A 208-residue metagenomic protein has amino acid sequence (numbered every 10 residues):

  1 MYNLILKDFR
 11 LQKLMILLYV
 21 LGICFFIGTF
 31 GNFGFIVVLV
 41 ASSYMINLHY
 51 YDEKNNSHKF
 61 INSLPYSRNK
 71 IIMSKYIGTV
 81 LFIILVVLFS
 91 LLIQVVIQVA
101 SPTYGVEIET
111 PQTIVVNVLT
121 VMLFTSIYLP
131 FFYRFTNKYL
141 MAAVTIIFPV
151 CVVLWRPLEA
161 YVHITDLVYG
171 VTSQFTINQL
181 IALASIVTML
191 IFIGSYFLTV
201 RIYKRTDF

Functional and structural regions predicted by a protein language model:
M1-N56, Y76-F208: Hydrophobic alpha-helical transmembrane segments of membrane proteins
K70-I72: Alpha-helix N-cap/helix-start motif at helix boundaries, enriched for small hydrophobics
